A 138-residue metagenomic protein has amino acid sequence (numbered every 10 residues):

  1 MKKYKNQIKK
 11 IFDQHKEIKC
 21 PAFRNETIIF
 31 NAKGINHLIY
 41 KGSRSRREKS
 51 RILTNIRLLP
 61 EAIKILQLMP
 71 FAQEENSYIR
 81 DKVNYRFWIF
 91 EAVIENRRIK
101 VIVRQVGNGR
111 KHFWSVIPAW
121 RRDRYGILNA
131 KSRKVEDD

Functional and structural regions predicted by a protein language model:
M1-D138: Ribonuclease/tRNase effector modules and their secretory precursors
